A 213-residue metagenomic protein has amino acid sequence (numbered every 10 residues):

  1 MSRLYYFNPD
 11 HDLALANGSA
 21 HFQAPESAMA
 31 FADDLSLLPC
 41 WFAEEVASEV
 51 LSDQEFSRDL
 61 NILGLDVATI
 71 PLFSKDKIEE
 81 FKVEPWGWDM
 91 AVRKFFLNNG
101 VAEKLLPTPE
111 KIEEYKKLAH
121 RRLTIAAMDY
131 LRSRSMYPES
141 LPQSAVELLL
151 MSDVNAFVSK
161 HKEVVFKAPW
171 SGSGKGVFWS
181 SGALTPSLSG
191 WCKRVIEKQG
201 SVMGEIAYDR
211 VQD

Functional and structural regions predicted by a protein language model:
M1-W41, E45: N-terminal-proximal low-complexity accessory segments that begin disordered and transition into the first
Y5-D12, A16-G18, D53, W88-M90 (+2 more regions): Short loop/turn segments at strand-loop or loop-helix junctions that form parts of catalytic or ligand-binding pockets
L13-A14, S57-D59, G172-K175, R210-Q212: Flexible loop/turn segments at secondary-structure boundaries
M29-E44, V50-A156: Conserved N-proximal alpha/beta basic substrate-recognition cap immediately N-terminal to, or forming the N-lobe
M90-A91, M151, P169-S173, A207-R210: Short acidic/polar capping segments at secondary-structure boundaries
S144, V164-W191, Q212: Glycine-rich phosphate-binding loop of ATP-grasp-fold ATP-dependent ligases
F157-V165: Acidic/histidine-enriched active-site and ligand-binding environments that engage anionic O-linkages
K162, L188-D213: Phosphate-binding site of ATP-dependent enzymes
